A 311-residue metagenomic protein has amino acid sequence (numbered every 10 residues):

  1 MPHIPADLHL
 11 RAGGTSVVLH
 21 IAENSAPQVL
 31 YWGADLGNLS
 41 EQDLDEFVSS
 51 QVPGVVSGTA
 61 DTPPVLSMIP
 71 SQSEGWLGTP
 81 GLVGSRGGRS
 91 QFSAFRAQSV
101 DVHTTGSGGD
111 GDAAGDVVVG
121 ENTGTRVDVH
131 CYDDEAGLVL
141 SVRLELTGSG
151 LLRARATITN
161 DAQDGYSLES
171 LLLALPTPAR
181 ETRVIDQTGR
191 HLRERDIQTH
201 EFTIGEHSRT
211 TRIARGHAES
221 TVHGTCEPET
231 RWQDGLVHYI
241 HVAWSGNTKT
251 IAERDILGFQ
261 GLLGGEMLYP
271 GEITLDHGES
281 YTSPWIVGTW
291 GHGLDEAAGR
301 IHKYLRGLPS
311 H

Functional and structural regions predicted by a protein language model:
A6-H9, V17, Q28-E135, V139-E253 (+2 more regions): Polysaccharide-binding surfaces and accessory modules of carbohydrate-active proteins
G14, A156, G278: Conserved, mostly hydrophobic/aromatic
E23-S40, A156, T289-H302: Short, surface-exposed, low-complexity cationic segments
F92-A97, I273-G291: Short Pro-Gly-centered flexible turn/kink motifs
I251, L263, G307-H311: Internal, non-catalytic "lid/hinge" segments that mediate substrate recognition, gating, inter-domain movement
G261-L268, W285: Extended, charged alpha/beta regions that create polyanion-binding interfaces
T282, A297-H311: An acidic-aromatic substrate-binding cleft motif
